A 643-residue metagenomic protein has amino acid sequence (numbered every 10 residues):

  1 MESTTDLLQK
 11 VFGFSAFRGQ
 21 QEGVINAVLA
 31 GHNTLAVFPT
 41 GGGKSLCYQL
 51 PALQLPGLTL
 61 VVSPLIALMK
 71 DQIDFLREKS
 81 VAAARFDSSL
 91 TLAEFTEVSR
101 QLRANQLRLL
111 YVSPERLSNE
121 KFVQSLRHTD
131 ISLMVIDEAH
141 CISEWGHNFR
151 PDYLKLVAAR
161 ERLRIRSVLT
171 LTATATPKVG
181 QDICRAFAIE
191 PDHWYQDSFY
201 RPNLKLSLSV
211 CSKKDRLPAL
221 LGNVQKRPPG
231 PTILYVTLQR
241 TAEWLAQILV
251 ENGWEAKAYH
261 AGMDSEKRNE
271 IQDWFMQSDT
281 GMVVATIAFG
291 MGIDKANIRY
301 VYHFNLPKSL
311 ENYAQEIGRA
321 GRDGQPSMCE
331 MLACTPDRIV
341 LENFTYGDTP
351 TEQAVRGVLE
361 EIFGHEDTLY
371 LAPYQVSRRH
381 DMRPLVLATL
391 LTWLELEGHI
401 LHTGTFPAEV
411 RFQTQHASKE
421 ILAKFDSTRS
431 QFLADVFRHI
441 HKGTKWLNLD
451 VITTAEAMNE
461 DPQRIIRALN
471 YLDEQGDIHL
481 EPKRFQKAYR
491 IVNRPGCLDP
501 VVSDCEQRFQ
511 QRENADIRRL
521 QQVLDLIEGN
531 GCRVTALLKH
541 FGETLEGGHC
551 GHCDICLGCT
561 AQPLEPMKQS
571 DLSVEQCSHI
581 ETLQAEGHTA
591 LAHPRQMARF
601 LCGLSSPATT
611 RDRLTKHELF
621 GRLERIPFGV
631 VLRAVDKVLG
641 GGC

Functional and structural regions predicted by a protein language model:
M1-T4, V355-C643: Accessory DNA-binding and partner-docking regions appended to nucleic-acid-acting proteins, especially the terminal
M1-V11, S15-G19, G23-S45, A52-L60 (+2 more regions): Helicase motor core with emphasis on the C-terminal RecA-like subdomain
